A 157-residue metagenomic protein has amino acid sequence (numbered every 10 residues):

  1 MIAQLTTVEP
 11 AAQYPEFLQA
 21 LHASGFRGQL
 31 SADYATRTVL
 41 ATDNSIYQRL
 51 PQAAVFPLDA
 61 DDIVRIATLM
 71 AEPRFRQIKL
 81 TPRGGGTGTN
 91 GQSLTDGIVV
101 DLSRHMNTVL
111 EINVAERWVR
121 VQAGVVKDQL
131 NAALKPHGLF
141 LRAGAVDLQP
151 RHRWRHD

Functional and structural regions predicted by a protein language model:
M1-A71, F75-Q77, G85-R117, V146: N-terminal flexible segment immediately upstream of the FAD-binding catalytic core in FAD-dependent oxidoreductases
I46, T89-Q92, L134-D157: A gly/ser-rich beta-alpha-beta helix-loop segment of oxidoreductase catalytic cores
D59, H105, R117-W118, V125-L130 (+1 more regions): Short, structural beta-strand-to-alpha-helix junction motif
I66, Q129-K135: Short active-site loop/helix that positions an aromatic residue
R76-K79, F140: Residue-level detector of anion-binding/catalytic polar loops
R83, D101, Q122, W154: Short beta-strand segments
